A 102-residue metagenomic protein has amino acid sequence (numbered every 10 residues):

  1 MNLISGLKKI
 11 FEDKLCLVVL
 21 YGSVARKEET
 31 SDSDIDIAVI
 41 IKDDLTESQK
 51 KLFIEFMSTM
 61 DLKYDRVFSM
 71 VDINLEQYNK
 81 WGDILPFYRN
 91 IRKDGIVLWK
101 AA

Functional and structural regions predicted by a protein language model:
M1-C16, A25-S31, K42-A102: Catalytic core of pol beta-like nucleotidyltransferases
D36-I40: Short beta-strand->loop micro-motif that forms the acidic, two-metal-ion catalytic signature in nucleotide-processing
